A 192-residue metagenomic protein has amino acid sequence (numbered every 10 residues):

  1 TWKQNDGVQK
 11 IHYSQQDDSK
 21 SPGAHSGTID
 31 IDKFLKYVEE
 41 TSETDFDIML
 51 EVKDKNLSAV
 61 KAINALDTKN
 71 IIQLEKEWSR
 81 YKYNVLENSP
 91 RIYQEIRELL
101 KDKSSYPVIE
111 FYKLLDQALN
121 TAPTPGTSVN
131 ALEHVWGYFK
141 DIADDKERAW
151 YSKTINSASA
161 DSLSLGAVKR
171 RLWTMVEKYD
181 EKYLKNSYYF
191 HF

Functional and structural regions predicted by a protein language model:
T1-E43: Gly/Pro-rich active-site loop or hairpin
D32-L35, V60, S152: Amphipathic, non-transmembrane alpha-helical secondary structure
D45-M49: A binding-site-centric feature that preferentially detects glycan-recognition modules on secreted/surface proteins
L50-L57: A short, acidic, flexible beta-alpha connecting loop/helix-capping segment that sits on the rim of active
L57-N70: C-terminal helical cap(s) of enzyme catalytic domains, especially alpha/beta-barrels
T68-F192: Acidic, Ser/Pro/Thr-rich low-complexity regulatory regions and the short amphipathic helical interaction modules they
